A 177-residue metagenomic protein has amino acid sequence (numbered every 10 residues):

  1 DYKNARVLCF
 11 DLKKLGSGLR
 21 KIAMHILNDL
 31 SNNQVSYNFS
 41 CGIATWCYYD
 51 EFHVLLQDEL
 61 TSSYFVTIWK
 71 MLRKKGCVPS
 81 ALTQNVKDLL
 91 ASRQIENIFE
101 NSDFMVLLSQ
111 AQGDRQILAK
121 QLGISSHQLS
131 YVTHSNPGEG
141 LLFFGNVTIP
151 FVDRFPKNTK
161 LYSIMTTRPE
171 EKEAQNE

Functional and structural regions predicted by a protein language model:
D1-D11, G18-N33, Y37, C41 (+1 more regions): Conserved P-loop NTPase motor module
K13-V132, K157: Conserved P-loop NTPase motor cores
